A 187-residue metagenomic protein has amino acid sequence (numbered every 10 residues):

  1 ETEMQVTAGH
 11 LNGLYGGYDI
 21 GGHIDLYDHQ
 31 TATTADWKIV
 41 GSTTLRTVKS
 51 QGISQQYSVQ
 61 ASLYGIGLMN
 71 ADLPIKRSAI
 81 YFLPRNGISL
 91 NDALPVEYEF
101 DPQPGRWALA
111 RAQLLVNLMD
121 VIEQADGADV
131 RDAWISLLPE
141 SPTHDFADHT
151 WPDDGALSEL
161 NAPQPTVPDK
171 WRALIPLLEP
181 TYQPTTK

Functional and structural regions predicted by a protein language model:
E1-Q30, L160-T166, I175, P180-K187: Metal-dependent nuclease catalytic cores that hydrolyze phosphodiester bonds in DNA/RNA, characterized by
V6-N117: Mg2+/Mn2+-dependent nuclease catalytic core
G67-K187: Metal-dependent nuclease catalytic regions and adjoining charged, substrate-binding loops involved in nucleic-acid end
